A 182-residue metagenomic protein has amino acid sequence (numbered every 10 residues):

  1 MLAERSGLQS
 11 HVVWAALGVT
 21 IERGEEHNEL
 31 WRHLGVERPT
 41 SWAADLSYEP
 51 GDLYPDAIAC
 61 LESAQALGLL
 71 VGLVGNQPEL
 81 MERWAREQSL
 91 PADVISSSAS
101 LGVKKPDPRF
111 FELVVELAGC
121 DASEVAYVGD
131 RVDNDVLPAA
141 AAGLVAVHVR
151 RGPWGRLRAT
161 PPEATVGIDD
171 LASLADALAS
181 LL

Functional and structural regions predicted by a protein language model:
M1-L69, V74, P78-E82, L181: N-terminal helical cap/lid subdomain that shapes the substrate entry/recognition surface in HAD-like hydrolases
I58-L182: Asp-based, Mg2+/Mn2+-dependent phosphohydrolase catalytic module
